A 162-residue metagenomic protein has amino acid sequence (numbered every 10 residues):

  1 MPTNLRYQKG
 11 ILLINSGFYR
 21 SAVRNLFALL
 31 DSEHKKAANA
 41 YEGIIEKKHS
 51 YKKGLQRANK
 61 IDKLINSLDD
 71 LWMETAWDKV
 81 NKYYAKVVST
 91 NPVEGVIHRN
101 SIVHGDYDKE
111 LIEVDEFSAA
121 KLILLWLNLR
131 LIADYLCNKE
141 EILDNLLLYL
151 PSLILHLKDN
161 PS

Functional and structural regions predicted by a protein language model:
M1-R20: Charged alpha-helical initiation segments
I14, F18, F27, D31-H34 (+1 more regions): Short, flexible loop/turn elements at secondary-structure junctions
Y19-V23, S89-P92: Amphipathic, non-membrane alpha-helical segments in soluble helical-bundle scaffolds
S21, A40-Y41, K109-E113: Short, flexible/disordered secondary-structure transition segments
S21-L26, H98: Residue-level detector of well-ordered alpha-helical segments, enriched for hydrophobic/aromatic packing positions
R24-Y83: Short non-catalytic regulatory patches outside canonical folded cores
N81-P151: Charge-enriched, short contiguous segments at helix-coil
P151-S162: Acidic, Ser/Thr-rich low-complexity intrinsically disordered segments
